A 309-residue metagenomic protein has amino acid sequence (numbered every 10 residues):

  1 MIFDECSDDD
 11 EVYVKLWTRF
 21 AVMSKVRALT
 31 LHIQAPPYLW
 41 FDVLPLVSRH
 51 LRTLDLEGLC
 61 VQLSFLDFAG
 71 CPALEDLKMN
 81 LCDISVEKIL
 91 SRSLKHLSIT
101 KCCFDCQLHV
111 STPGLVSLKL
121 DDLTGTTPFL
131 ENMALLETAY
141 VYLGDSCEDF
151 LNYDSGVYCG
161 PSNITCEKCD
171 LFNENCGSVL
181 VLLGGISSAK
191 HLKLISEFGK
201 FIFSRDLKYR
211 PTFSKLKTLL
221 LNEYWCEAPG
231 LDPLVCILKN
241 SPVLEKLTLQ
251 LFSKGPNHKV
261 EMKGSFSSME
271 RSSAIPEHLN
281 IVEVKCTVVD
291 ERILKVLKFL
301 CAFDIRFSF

Functional and structural regions predicted by a protein language model:
M1-F309: Non-core capping and flanking segments associated with repeat-based/extracellular domains
